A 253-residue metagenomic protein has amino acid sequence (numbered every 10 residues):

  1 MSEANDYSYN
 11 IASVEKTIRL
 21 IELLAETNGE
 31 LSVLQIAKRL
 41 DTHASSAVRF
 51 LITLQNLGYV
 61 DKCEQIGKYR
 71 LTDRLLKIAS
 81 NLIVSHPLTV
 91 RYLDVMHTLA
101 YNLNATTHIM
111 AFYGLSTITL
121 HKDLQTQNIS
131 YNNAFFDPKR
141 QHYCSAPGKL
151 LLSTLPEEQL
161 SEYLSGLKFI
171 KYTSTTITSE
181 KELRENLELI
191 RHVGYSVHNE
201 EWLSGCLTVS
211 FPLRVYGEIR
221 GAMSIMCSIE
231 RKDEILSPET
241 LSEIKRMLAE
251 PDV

Functional and structural regions predicted by a protein language model:
S2-I83: N-terminal helix-turn-helix
N10-V14, V33, K68, T72 (+8 more regions): Short, structured helix-loop boundary elements
A25, L152, P156, K245-V253: Short amphipathic alpha-helical signal-transduction/dimerization elements
R39, L93-N102, V193, E250: Amphipathic alpha-helical regulatory segments at dimerization interfaces that relay allosteric signals between sensory
V60-K62, I109-M110, L213: A structural signal for short hydrophobic beta-strand segments in well-ordered beta-sheet cores
R70-G166: Amphipathic alpha-helical effector-binding/dimerization core of metabolite-sensing transcriptional regulators
T175-A249: Extended hydrophobic
